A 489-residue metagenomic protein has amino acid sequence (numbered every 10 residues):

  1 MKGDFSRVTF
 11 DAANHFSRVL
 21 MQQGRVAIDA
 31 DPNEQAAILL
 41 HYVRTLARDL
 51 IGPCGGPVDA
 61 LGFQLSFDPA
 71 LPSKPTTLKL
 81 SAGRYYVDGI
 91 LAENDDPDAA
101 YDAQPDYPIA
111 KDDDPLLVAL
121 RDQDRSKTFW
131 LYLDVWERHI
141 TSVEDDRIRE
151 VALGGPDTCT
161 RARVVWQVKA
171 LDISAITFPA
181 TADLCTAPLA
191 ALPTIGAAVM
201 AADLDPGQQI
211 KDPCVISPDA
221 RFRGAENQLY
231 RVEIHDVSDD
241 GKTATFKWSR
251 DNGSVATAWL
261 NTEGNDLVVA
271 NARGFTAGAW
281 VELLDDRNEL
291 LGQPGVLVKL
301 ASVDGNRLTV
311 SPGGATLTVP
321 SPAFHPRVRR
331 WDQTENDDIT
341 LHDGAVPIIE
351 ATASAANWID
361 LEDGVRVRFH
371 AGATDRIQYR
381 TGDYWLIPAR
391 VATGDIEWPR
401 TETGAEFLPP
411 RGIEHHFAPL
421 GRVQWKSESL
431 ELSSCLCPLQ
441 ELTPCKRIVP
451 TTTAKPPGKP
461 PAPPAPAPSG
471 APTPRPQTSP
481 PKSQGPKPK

Functional and structural regions predicted by a protein language model:
M1-P464, P476, P481, P488-K489: Subunit-assembly interface segments of extracellular/virion macromolecular structures
